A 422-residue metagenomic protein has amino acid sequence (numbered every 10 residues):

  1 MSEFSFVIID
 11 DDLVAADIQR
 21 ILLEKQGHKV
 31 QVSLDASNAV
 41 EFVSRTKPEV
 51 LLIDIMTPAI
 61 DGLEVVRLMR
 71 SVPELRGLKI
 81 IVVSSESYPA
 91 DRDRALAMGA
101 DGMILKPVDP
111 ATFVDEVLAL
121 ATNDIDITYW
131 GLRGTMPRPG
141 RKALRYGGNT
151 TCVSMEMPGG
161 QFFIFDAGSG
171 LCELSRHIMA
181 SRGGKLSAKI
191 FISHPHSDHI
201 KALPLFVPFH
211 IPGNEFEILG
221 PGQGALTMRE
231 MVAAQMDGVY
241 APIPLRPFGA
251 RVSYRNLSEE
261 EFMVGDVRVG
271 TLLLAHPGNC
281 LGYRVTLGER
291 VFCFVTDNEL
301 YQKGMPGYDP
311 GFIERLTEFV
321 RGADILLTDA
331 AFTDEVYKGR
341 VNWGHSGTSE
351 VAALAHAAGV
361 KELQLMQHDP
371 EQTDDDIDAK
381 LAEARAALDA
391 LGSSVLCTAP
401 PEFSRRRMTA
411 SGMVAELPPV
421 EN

Functional and structural regions predicted by a protein language model:
A16, T57-P58, R76, Y88 (+2 more regions): The feature encodes the CheY-like receiver
D17-K25: Charged docking surfaces used in two-component/phosphorelay signaling
G27-L34, F42: Short hydrophobic/Thr-rich beta-strand motif most characteristic of the beta2 strand and flanking loop of CheY-like
T46-L52, T57: Active-site beta3 strand of CheY-like receiver
N123-T296, Y301-P306, L316-T317, D374-E421: Binuclear metal-dependent hydrolase catalytic cores
E299-T398: Cap/insert and terminal regions of metallo-dependent hydrolase folds
